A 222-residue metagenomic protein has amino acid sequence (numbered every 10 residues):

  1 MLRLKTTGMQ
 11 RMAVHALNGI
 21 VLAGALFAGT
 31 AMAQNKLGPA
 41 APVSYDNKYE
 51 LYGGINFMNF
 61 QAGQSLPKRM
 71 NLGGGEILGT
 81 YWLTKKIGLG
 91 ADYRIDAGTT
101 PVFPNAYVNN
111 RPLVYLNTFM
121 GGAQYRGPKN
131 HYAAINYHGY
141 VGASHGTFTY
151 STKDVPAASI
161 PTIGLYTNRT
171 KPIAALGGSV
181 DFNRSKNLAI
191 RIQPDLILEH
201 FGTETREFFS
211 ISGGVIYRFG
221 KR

Functional and structural regions predicted by a protein language model:
M1-S44, K221-R222: Cleavable N-terminal export/targeting peptides
M32-Y81, S212, I216-R222: Short glycine/proline- and aromatic-enriched beta-strand/turn motifs that initiate or cap beta-hairpins
N35-L37, L78-A158, K171-G177, F182-K186 (+3 more regions): Gram-negative (and chloroplast) outer-membrane scaffold detector with strong preference for beta-barrel transmembrane
Y45, R69-L72, L113-T118, Y166-I173 (+1 more regions): Short sequence motifs at beta-strands and strand-loop junctions characteristic of Gram-negative outer-membrane
E50-N56, D92-R94, Y137-G142, Q193-D195: Transmembrane beta-strands of outer-membrane beta-barrel proteins
Q61-S65, F103-P112, S159-Y166, I197-G202: Extracellular loop and loop/strand-boundary signature of outer-membrane beta-barrel proteins
G63-M70, H131, H200-F208: Solvent-exposed loop/turn segments connecting transmembrane beta-strands in outer-membrane beta-barrel proteins
A189-R191: Extracellular beta-propeller repeat domains
